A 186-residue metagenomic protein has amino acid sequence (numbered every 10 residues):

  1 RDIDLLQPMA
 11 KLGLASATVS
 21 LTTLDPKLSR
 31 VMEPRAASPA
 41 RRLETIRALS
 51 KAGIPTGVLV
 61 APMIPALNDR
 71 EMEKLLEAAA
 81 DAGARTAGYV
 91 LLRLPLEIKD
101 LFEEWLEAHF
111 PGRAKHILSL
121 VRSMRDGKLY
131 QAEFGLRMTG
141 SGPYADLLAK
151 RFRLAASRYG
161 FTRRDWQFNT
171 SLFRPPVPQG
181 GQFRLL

Functional and structural regions predicted by a protein language model:
R1, I64-E73: Active-site glycine- and acidic-residue-rich loops that bind and position anionic ligands or nucleotide-like cofactors
R1-I46, P55-L59, T86-V90: Core AdoMet radical
A10, S50, E77-A80: Non-catalytic positions within long, well-ordered alpha-helices that form the structural scaffold/packing of enzyme
L24-D25, M63-A66, R93-L96: Short, catalytically relevant binding-site loops at active-site mouths
I54-P55, L147: Hydrophobic/aromatic-rich, well-ordered segments within soluble, folded domains that form packed cores
A61-M63, R137: Short strand-loop junctions, especially beta-strand C-caps/beta-turns that link beta-sheets to coils or alpha-helices
R70-L186: Auxiliary Fe-S-binding modules of radical SAM enzymes
